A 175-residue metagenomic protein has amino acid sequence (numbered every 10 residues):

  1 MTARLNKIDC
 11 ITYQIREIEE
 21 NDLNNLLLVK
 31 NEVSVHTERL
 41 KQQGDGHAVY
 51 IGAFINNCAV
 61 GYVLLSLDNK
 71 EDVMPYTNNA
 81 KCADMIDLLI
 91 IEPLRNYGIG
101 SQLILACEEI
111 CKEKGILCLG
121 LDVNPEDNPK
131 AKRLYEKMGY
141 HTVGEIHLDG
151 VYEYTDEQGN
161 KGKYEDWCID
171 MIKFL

Functional and structural regions predicted by a protein language model:
M1-I8: Short acidic N-proximal helix/loop "leader" segments that mark the beginning of a domain or an inter-domain linker
I8, E17-E92, I104-L105, F174: Acetyl-CoA-dependent GNAT
A48, Y164-M171: Short hydrophobic/aromatic beta-strand or adjacent loop that forms the aromatic wall/cage of a ligand/substrate-binding
D72-Y76, T155-K161: Intrinsically disordered, low-complexity Ser/Thr- and acidic-rich flexible linkers and loops, especially at boundaries
I90, N96-E109, R133-K137: Conserved acetyl-CoA-binding loop-helix of GNAT-fold acetyltransferases
C111-V123: Conserved GNAT acetyl-CoA-binding A-motif
L121-K132, L148-E153, K161-G162: Conserved beta-strand-loop-alpha-helix junction that forms the acyl-donor binding cleft
Y135-E145: Conserved acetyl-CoA-binding loop of GNAT-fold acetyltransferases
